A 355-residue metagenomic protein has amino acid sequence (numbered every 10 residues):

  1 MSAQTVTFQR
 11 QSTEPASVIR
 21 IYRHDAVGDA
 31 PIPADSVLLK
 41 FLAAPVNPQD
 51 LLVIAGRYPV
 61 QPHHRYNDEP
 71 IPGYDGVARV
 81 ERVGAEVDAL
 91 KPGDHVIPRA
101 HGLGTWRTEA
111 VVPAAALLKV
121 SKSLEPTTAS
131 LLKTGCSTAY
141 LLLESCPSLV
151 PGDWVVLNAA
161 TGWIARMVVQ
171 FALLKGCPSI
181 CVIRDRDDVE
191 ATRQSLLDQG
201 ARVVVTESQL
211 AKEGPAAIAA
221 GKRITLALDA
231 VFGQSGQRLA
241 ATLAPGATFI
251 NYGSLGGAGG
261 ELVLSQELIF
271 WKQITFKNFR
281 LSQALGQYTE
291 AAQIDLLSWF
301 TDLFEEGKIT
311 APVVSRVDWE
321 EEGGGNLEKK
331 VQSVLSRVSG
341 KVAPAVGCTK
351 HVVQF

Functional and structural regions predicted by a protein language model:
G28-V46, R57-L103: Glycine-rich beta-strand-centered segment in the early N-terminal region that forms part of a ligand/cofactor-binding
L52, H63-R65, E69, Y74 (+1 more regions): NAD(P)H dinucleotide-binding glycine-rich loop of Rossmann-like/cofactor-binding domains, especially the beta1-alpha1
A85-E86, C181-T192, G233-S235, L255-A258: Short glycine/proline-centered loop/turn elements that form peptide/ligand docking sites
L132-Q209: Mid-domain Rossmann-like dinucleotide-binding core that forms the NAD(H)/NADP(H) cofactor-binding site
P178, Q234-I309, F355: Glycine-rich phosphate-binding loop and adjacent beta-alpha segment of Rossmann(oid) nucleotide-cofactor-binding
Q209-K222: Short amphipathic alpha-helix with an adjacent loop that forms part of the alpha/beta core around
Q287-F355: C-terminal hydrophobic helical "lid"/dimerization subdomain of Rossmann-like NAD(P)H-dependent oxidoreductases
